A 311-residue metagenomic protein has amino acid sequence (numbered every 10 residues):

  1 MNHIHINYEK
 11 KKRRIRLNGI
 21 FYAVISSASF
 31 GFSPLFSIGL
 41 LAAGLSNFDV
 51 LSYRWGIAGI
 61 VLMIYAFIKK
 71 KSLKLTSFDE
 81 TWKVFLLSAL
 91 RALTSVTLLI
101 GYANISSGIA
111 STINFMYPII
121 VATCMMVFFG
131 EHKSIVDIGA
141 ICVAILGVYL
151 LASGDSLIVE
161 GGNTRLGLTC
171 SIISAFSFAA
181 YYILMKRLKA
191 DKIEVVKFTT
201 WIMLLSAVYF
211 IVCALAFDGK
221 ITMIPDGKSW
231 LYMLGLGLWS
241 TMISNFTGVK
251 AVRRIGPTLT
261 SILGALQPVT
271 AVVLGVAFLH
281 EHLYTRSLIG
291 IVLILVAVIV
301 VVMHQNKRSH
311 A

Functional and structural regions predicted by a protein language model:
N2-I4, W55, S153, S229-L231 (+1 more regions): C-terminal-most transmembrane helix of multi-pass membrane proteins
N2-Y53, A58, A89, T97 (+2 more regions): Glycine-/small-residue-enriched transmembrane alpha-helix faces in small-molecule transporters and effluxers
F21, F48-I64, I68, A140-L146 (+3 more regions): Hydrophobic alpha-helical transmembrane segments of multi-pass integral membrane proteins, especially transporters
A23-V24, D79-L86, K133-I145, I193-W201 (+1 more regions): Cytoplasmic-side transmembrane-helix entry/capping segments in multi-pass membrane proteins
I25-F32, F36, Y65, F85-N104 (+8 more regions): Hydrophobic alpha-helical transmembrane segments of multi-pass membrane transport proteins, especially secondary
L40, V50, R54, G101 (+7 more regions): Hydrophobic/aromatic residues within transmembrane alpha-helices of multi-pass small-molecule transporters
I57-V61, I113-V127, C142-V143, L205-Y209 (+2 more regions): Alpha-helical transmembrane segments of compact multi-pass small-molecule transporters, enriched in specific families
F78, N114, G130-L150, G161-L168 (+3 more regions): Loop-to-transmembrane alpha-helix entry segments
